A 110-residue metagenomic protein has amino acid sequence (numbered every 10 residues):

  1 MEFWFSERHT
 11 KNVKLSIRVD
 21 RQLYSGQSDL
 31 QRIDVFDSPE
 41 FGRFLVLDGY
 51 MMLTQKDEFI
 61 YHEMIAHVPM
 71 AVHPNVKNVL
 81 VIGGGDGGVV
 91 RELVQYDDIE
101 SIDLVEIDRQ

Functional and structural regions predicted by a protein language model:
M1-F44: N-terminal auxiliary segments of SAM/dcSAM-dependent transferases
E2, L53-Q110: The AdoMet/dcAdoMet-binding core of the Class I SAM-like
